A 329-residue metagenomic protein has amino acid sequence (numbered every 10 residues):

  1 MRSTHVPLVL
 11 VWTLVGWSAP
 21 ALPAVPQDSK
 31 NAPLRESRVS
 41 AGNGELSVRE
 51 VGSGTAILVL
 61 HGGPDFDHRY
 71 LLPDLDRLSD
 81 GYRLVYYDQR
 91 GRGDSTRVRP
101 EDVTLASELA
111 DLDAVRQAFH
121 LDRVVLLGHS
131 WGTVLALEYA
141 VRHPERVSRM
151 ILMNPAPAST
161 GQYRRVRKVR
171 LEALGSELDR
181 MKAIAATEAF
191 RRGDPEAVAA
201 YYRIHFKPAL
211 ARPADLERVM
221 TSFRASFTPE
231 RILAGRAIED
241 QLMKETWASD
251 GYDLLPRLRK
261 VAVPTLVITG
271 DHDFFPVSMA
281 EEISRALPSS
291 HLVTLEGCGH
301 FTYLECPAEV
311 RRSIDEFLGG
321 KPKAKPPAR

Functional and structural regions predicted by a protein language model:
G44-R97: Conserved HGGG/HGGXW glycine-rich cap/lid loop of the alpha/beta-hydrolase fold
Y86-W131, R312: Active-site loop/oxyanion-hole signature of alpha/beta-hydrolase fold enzymes
D122-R164: Conserved hydrolase catalytic core segment
I151-R192: Flexible "cap/lid" loop of the alpha/beta hydrolase fold
E188-D240, R257: Conserved alpha/beta-hydrolase catalytic His-Asp/Glu region
V261, V267-T269: Short beta-strand/loop motif that positions the catalytic acidic residue of the alpha/beta-hydrolase fold
F274-M279: Conserved alpha/beta-hydrolase "acid-adjacent" motif
S290-R329: Catalytic active-site module of serine/aspartate enzymes centered on a nucleophile-bearing elbow/loop
